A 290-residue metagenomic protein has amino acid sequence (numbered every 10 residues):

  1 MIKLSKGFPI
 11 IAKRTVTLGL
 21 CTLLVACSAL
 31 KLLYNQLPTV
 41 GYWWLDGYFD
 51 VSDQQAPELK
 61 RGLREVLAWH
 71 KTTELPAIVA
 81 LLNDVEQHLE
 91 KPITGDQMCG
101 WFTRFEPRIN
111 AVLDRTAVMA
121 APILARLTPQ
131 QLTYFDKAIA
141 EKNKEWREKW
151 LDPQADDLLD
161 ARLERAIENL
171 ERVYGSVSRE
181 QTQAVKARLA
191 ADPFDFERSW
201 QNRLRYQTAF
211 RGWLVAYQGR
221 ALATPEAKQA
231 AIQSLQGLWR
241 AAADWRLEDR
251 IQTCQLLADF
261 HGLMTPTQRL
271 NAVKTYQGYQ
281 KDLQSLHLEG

Functional and structural regions predicted by a protein language model:
M1-I11: N-terminal secretory signal peptides that target proteins for export/translocation
L23-A26: C-terminal motif of bacterial Sec signal peptides marking the signal peptidase cleavage site
S28-K31: Bacterial signal peptide processing site
N35-H70: Start-of-domain marker
Y42-W43, W200, Q207-G290: A cross-kingdom marker for long, charged
L45, E58-L59, T116-L127, F135 (+4 more regions): Short, structured motif recognition centered on aromatic/hydrophobic residues
T73-A111: Mid-chain, structured segments of secreted extracytoplasmic proteins
A121-R240: Extended amphipathic alpha-helical interaction segments
